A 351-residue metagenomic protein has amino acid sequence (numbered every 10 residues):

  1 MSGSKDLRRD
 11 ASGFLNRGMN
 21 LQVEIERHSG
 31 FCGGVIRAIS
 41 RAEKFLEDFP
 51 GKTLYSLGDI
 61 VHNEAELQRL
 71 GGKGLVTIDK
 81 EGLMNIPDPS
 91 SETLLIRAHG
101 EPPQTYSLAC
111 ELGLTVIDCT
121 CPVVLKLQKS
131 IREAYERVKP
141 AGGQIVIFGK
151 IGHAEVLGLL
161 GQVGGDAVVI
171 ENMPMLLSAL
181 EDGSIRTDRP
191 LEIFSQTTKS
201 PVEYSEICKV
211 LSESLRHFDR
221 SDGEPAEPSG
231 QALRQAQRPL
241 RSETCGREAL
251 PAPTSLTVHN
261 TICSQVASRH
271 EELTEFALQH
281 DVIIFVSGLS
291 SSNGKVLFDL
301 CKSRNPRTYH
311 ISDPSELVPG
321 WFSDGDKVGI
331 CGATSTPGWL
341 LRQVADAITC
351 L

Functional and structural regions predicted by a protein language model:
S2-G3, C350: Generic detector of intrinsically disordered, low-complexity segments in short proteins and peptide precursors
S4, F31, V35, P225 (+3 more regions): Generic alpha-helix initiation/capping and coil-helix boundary signal
R8-R9, N16, D222-Q237, E243-P251: Short Gly/Ser/Thr- and charged-rich N-terminal loops/segments that act as flexible capping/hinge elements
G13-D219, P253-L351: The feature marks the mature, well-folded catalytic cores of soluble enzymes
